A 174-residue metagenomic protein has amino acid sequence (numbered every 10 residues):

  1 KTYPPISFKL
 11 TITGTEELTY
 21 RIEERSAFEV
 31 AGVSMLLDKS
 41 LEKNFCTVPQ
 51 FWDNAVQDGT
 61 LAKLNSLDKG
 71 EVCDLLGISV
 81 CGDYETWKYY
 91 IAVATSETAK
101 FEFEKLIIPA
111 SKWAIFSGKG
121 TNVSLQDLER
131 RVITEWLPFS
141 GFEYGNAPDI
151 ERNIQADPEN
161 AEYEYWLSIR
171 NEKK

Functional and structural regions predicted by a protein language model:
K1-K174: A solvent-exposed interaction/effector surface
